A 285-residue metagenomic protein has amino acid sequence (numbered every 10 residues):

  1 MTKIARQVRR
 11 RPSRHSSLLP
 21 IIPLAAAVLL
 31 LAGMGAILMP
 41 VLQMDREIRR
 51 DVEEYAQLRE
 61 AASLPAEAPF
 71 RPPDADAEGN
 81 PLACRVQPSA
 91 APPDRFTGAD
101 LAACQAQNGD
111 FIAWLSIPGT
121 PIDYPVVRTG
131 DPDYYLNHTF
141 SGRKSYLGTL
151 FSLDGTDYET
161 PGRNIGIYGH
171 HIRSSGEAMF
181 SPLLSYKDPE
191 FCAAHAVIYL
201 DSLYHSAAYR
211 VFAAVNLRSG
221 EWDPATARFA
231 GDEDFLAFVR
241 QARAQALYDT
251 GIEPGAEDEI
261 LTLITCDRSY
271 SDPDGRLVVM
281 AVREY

Functional and structural regions predicted by a protein language model:
M1-L18: N-terminal Lys/Arg-rich, disordered targeting/topogenic segments
I21-L38: Hydrophobic membrane-insertion alpha-helices, especially the h-region of bacterial N-terminal signal peptides
G33-Y285: Solvent-exposed, non-transmembrane regions of membrane-associated and secreted proteins
